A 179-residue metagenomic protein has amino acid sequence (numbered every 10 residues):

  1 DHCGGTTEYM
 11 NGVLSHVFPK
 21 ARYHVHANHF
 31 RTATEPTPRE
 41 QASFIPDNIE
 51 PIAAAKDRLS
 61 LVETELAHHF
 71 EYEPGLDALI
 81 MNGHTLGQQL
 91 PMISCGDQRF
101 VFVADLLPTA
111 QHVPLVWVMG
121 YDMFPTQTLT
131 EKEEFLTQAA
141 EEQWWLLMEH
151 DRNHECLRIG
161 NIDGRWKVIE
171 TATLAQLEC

Functional and structural regions predicted by a protein language model:
D1, R31, N153-L157: Short, active-site-adjacent cap segments at secondary-structure transitions
D1-H16, G87: Di-metal (Zn2+ and/or Mg2+/Mn2+) metal-binding site signature of metallo-dependent hydrolases with the MBL/beta-CASP
G5-M10, T34, M92, V113 (+1 more regions): Short, function-defining helix-loop hinge/capping sites that tune catalysis or transport
T7-L14, P38-E40, V116-V118, N161-D163: Short, glycine/charged-enriched secondary-structure capping and boundary segments
M10, L14-I80, T130-E134, A139-Q143: Metallo-beta-lactamase
E63, H84-L86, R152: Short solvent-exposed loop/turn micro-motifs enriched in small/polar/acidic residues
D77-P91: Active-site glycine- and acidic-residue-rich loops that bind and position anionic ligands or nucleotide-like cofactors
Q88, S94-C179: Cap/insert and terminal regions of metallo-dependent hydrolase folds
